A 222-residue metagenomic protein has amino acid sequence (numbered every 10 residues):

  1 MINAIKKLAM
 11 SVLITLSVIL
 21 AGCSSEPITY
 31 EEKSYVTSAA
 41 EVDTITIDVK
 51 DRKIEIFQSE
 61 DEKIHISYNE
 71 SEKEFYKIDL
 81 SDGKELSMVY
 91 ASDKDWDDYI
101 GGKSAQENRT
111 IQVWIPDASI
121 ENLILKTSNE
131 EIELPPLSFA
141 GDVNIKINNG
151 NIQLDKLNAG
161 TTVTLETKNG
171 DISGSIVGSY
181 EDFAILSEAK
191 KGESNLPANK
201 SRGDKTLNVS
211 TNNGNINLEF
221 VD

Functional and structural regions predicted by a protein language model:
I2-V12: Bacterial N-terminal signal peptides that target proteins for export
I19-G22: C-terminal motif of bacterial Sec signal peptides marking the signal peptidase cleavage site
S25-G83, I216-D222: Short linear S-[DN]-x-LW-Φ motif typified by the pepsin-like aspartic protease active-site region
S34-V36, K53-Q58, Y76-D79, G102 (+7 more regions): Short, T/G/N/S-enriched strand-turn elements that build extracellular solenoid repeat scaffolds
T44-K50, H65-Y68, L86-Y90, E121-S128 (+4 more regions): Well-ordered beta-strand segments characteristic of repetitive beta-sheet solenoids
S59-D61, N69-S71, S81-G83, A91-D93 (+5 more regions): Solvent-exposed coil/turn segments that connect beta secondary-structure elements in extracytoplasmic/periplasmic
Y76-Q106: Mid-chain, structured segments of secreted extracytoplasmic proteins
I152-D222: Short, surface-exposed interaction patches in beta-rich subdomains that mediate adhesion/assembly near membranes
